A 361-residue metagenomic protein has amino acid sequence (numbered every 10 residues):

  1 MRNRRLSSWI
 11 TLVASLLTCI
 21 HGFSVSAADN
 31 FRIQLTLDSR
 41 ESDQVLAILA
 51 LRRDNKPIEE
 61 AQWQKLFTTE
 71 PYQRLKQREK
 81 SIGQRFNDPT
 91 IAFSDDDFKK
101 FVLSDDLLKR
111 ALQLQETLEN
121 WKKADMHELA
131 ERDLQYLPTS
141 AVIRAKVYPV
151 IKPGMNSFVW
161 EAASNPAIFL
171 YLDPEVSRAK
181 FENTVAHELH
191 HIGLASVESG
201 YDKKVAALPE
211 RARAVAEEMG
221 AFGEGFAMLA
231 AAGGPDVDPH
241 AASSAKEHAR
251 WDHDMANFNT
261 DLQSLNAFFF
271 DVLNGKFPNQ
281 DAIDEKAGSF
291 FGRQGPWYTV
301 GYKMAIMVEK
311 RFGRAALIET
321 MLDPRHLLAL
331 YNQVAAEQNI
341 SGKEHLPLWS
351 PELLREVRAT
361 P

Functional and structural regions predicted by a protein language model:
R2-V13: Bacterial N-terminal signal peptides that target proteins for export
T11-H21: Bacterial N-terminal signal peptides
F23-A27: Sec/Tat signal peptide C-region and signal peptidase I cleavage site
A28-F98, W349-S350: N-terminal mature-domain "stem" immediately C-terminal to a signal peptide or N-terminal signal-anchor/transmembrane
D29-K56, V197-F268, E337-I340: Post-HExxH zinc-binding segment in Zn-dependent metallohydrolases
I48-N55, L66-E70, Q135-Y136, I192 (+4 more regions): Structured segments of extracytoplasmic/periplasmic soluble domains in secreted or envelope-associated proteins
S94-A249: Acidic/His-rich structured neighborhood in mature extracellular/periplasmic domains
H248-P361: Pan-zinc metallopeptidase signature
